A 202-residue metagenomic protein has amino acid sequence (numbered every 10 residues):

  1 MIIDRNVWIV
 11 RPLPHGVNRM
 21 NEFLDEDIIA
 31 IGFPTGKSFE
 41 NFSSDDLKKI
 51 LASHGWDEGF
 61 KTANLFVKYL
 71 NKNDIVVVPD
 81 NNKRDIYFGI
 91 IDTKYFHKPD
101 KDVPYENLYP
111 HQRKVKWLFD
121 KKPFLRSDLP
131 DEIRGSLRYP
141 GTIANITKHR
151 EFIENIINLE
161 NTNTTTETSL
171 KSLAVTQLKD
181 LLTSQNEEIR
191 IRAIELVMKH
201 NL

Functional and structural regions predicted by a protein language model:
M1-T62: Compositionally biased, charged N-terminal/linker segments
I9, N158-N163, L170, R190-R192: Boundary/linker segments flanking structured domains
G32-K37, L137-I146: Short, cationic low-complexity segments
K37-P110: Structured alpha/beta reader/binder surfaces that contact nucleic acids or chromatin modification marks
D57-K61, A144, T165-S169, L173 (+1 more regions): Alpha-helix boundary/N-cap detector
K83-R84, I90-I143: Aromatic- and Lys/Arg-enriched surface recognition patch
P140-T165: Long, charge-rich alpha-helical interaction segments
S172-L202: Amphipathic alpha-helical protein-protein interaction segments
